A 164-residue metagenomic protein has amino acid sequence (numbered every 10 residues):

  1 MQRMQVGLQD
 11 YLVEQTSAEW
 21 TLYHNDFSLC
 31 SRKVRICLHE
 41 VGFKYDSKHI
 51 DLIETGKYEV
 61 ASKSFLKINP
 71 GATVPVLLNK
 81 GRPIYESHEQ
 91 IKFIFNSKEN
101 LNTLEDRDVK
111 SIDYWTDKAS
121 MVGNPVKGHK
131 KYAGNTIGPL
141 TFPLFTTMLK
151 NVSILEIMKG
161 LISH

Functional and structural regions predicted by a protein language model:
M1-I162: GST-like domain detector, emphasizing the conserved glutathione-binding G-site in the N-terminal thioredoxin-like
